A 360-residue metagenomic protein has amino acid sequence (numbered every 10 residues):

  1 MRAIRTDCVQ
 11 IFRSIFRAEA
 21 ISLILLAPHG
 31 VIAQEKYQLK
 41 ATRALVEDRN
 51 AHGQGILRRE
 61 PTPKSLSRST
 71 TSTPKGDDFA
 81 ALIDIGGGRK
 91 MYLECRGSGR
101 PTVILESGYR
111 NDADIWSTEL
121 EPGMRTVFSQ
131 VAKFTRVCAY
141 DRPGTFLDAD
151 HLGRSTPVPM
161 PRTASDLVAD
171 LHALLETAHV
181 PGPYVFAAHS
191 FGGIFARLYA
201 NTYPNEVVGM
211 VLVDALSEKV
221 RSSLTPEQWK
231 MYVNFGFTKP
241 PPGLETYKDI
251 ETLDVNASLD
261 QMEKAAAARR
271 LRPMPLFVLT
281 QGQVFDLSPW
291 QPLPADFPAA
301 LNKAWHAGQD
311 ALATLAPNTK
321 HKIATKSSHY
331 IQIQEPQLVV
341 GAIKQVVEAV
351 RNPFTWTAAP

Functional and structural regions predicted by a protein language model:
I15-P28: Bacterial N-terminal signal peptides
R68-K90: N-terminal cap/lid segment of alpha/beta-hydrolase-fold proteins
I85-R89, E94-D150: Conserved HGGG/HGGXW glycine-rich cap/lid loop of the alpha/beta-hydrolase fold
T126-S129, A139-V185: Active-site loop/oxyanion-hole signature of alpha/beta-hydrolase fold enzymes
P181-K219: Conserved hydrolase catalytic core segment
V211-L253: Flexible "cap/lid" loop of the alpha/beta hydrolase fold
T238-T325: Conserved serine/cysteine hydrolase catalytic core
T319, A324-P360: Catalytic active-site module of serine/aspartate enzymes centered on a nucleophile-bearing elbow/loop
